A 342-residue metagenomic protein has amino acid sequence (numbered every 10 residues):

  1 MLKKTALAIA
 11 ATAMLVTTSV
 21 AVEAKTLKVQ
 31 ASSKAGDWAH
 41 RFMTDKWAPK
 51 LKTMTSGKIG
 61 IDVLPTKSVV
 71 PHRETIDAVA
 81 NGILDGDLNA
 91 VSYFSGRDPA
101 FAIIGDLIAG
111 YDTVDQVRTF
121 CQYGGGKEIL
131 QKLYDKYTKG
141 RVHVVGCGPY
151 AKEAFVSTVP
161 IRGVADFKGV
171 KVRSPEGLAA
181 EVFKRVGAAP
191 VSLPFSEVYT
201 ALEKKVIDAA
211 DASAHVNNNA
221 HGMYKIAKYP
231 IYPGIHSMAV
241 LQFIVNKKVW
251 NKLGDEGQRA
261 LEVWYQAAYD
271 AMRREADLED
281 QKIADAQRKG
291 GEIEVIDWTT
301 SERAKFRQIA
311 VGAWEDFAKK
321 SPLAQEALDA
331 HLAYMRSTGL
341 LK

Functional and structural regions predicted by a protein language model:
M1-I9: Bacterial N-terminal signal peptides that target proteins for export
L2, D37-W38, G125-I129: Secondary-structure junction/capping motif
A8-T17: Bacterial N-terminal signal peptides
T17-A24: Sec/Tat signal peptide C-region and signal peptidase I cleavage site
A24-T119, D135-K342: N-terminal secretory/targeting leader peptides
G124-K139: Hinge/lid segment of periplasmic solute-binding proteins
